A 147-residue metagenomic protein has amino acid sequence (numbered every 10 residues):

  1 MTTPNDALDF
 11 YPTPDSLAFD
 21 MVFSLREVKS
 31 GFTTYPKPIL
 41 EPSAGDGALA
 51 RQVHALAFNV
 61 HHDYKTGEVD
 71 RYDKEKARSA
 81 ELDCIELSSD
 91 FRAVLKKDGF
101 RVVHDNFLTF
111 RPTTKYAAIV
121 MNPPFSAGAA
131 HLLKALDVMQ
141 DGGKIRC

Functional and structural regions predicted by a protein language model:
M1-C147: Class I S-adenosyl-L-methionine-dependent methyltransferase catalytic core
